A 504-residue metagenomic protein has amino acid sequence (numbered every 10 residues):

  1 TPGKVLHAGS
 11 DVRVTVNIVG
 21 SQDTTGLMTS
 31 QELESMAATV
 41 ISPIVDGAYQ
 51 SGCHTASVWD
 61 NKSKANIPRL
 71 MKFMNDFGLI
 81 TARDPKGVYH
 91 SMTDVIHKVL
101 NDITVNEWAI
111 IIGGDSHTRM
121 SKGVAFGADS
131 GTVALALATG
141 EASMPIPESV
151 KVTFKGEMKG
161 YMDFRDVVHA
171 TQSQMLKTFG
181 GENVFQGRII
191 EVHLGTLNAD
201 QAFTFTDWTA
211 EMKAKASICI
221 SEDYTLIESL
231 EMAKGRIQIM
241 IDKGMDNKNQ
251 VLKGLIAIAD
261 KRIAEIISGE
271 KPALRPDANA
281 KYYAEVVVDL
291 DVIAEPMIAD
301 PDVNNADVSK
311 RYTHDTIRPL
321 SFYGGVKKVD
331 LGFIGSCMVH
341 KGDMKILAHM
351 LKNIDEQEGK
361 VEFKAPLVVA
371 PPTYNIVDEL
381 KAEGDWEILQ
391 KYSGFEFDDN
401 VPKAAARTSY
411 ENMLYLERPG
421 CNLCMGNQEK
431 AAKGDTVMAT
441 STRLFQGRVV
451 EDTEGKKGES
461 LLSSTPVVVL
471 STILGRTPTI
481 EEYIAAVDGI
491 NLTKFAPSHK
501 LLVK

Functional and structural regions predicted by a protein language model:
T1-K504: Fe-S-dependent hydro-lyases/dehydratases of central metabolism
